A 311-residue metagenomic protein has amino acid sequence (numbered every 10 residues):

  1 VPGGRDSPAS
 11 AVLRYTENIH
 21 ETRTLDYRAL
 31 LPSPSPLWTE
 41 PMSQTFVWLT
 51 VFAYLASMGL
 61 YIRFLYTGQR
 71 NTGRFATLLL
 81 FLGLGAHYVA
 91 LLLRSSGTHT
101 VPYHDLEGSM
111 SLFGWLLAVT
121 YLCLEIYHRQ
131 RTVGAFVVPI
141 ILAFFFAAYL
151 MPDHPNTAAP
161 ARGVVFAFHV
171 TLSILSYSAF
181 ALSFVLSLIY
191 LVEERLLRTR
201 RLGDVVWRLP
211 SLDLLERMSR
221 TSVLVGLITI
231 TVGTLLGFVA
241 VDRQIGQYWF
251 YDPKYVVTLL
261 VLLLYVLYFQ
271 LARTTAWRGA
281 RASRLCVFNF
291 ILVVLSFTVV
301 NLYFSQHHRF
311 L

Functional and structural regions predicted by a protein language model:
G3-G4, R23: Residue-identity detector for glycine
S7-S10, S33-S35: Serine residues within intrinsically disordered or low-complexity segments
T16-E21: Short hydrophobic alpha-helical segments enriched in small aliphatic residues
R28-P32: Compositionally biased, intrinsically disordered low-complexity segments enriched in Pro/Arg/Gln/His
S43-P155, T171-R195, L212-Q244, F250-L311: Hydrophobic cores of alpha-helical transmembrane segments in multi-pass integral membrane proteins
H154-F168: Interhelical loops and loop-helix junctions of multi-pass membrane transporters/channels
R198-D213: Juxtamembrane inter-helical linkers in multi-pass membrane proteins
